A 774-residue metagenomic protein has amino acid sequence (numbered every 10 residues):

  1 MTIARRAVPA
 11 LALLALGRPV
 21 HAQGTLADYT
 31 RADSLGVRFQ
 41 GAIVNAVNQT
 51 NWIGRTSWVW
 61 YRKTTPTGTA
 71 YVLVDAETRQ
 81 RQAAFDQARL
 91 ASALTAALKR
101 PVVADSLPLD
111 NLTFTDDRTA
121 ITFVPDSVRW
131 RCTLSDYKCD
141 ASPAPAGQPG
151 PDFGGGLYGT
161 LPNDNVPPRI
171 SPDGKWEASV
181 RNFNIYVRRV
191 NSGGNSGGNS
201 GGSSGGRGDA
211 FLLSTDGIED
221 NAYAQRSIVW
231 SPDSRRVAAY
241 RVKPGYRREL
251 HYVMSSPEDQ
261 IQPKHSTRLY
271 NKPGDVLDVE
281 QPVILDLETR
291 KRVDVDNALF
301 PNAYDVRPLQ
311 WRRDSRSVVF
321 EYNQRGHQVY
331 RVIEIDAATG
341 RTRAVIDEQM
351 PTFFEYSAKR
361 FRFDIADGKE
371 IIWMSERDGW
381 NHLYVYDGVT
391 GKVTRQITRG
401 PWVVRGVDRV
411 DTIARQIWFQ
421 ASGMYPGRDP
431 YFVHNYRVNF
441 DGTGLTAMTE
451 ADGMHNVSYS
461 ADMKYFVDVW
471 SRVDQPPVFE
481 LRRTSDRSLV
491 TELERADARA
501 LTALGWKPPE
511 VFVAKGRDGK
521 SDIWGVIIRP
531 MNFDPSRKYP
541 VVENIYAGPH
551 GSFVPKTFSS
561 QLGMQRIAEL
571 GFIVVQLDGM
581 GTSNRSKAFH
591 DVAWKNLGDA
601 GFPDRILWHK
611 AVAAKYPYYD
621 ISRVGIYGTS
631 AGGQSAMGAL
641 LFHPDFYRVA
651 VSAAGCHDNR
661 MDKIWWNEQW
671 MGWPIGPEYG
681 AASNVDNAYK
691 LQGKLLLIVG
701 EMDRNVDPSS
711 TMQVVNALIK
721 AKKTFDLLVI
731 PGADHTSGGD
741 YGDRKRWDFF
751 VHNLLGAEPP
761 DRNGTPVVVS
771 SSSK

Functional and structural regions predicted by a protein language model:
M1-V8: Bacterial N-terminal signal peptides that target proteins for export
P9-L13: Hydrophobic helical h-region of N-terminal Sec-dependent signal peptides in bacterial secretory/periplasmic proteins
G17-P19: N-terminal signal peptide c-region/cleavage motif recognized by signal peptidases
A22-P477, L481-R483, R499, A503 (+1 more regions): Beta-propeller folds
R248-E249, R307-Q310, S315, E321-N323 (+3 more regions): Serine-hydrolase catalytic core recognition
